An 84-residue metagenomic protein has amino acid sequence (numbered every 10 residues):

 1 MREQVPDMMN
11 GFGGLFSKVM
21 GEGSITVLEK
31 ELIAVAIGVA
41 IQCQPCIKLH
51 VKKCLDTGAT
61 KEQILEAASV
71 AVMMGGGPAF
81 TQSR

Functional and structural regions predicted by a protein language model:
M1-E29, A79-R84: Acidic, glycine/proline-rich low-complexity segments that act as flexible tails and inter-domain linkers
M9-N10, L49-Q63: Iron-sulfur (Fe-S) cluster-binding segments and ferredoxin-like electron-carrier domains, especially [2Fe-2S]
F16, I37, I41, V72-G75: Residue-level detector of secondary-structure transition/capping positions
F16-S17, A34, V51-L55, S69: Amphipathic alpha-helical segments within well-ordered protein domains
S24-I41, E62-A68: Immediate flanking context of iron-sulfur cluster ligation sites
C43-C46: Short cysteine clusters
I64-R84: C-terminal structural segments of small proteins and small subunits
